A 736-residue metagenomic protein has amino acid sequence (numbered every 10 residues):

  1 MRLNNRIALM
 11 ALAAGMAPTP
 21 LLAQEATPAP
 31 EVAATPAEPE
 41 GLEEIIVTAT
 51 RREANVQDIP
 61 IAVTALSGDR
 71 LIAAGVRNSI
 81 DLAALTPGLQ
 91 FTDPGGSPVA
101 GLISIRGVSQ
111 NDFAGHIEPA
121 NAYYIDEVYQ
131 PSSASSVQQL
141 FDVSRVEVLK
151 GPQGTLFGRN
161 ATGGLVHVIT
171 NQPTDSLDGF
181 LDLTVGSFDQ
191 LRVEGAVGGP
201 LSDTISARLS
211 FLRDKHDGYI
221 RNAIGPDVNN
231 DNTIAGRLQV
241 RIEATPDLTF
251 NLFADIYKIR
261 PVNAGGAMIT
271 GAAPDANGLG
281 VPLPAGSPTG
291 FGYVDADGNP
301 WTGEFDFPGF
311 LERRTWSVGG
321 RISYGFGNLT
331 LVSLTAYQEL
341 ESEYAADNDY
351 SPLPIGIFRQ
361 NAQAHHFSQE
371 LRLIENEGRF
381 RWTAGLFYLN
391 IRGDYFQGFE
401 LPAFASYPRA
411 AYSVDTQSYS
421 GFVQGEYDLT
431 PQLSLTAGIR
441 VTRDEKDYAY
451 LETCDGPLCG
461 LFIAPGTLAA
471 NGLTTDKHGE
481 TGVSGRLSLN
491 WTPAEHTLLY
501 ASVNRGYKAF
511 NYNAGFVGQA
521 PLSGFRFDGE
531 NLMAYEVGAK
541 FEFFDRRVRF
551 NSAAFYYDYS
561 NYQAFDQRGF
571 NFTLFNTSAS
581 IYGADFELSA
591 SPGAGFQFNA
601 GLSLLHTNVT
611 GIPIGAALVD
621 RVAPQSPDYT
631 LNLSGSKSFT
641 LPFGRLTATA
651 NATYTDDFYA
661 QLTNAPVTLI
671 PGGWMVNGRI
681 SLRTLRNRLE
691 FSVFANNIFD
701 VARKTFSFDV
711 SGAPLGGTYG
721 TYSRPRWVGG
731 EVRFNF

Functional and structural regions predicted by a protein language model:
M1-A74, I80-A84, P246-D247, V318 (+1 more regions): N-terminal Sec signal peptide and the immediately downstream disordered periplasmic leader that contains the TonB box
E40-S176, V537: Acidic, small-polar-rich N-terminal luminal/periplasmic segments of exported/outer-membrane proteins
E118-A120, S132, F141-K150, T155-N222 (+6 more regions): Outer-membrane beta-barrel translocator/receptor signature
H167, T174-S176, T184, G195-A296 (+6 more regions): Periplasmic-side early beta-strands and strand-to-turn transitions of outer-membrane beta-barrels
R241-T245, L373-I374, F387-L389, T416-Y557 (+1 more regions): Structural signature of Gram-negative outer-membrane beta-barrels, strongest in the C-terminal barrel of TonB-dependent
R321-F326, T330-N348, T492, L498-K508 (+3 more regions): Membrane-embedded beta-barrel scaffold of Gram-negative outer-membrane proteins
D428, L435, A553-D558, F575-L662 (+1 more regions): Gram-negative outer-membrane beta-barrel transporters
G593, T653-Q661, L682-F736: C-terminal beta-signal and adjacent terminal beta-strands/loops of Gram-negative outer-membrane beta-barrel proteins
